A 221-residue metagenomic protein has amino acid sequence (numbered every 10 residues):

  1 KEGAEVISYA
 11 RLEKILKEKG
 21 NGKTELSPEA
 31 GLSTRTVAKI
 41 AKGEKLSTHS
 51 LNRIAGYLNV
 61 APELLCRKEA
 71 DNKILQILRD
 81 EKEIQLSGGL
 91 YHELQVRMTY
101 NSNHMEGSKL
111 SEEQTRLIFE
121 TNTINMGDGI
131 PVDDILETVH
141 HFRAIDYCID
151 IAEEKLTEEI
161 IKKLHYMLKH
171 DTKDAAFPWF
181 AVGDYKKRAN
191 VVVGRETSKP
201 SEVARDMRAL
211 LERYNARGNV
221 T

Functional and structural regions predicted by a protein language model:
K1-E25: A short, Lys/Arg-rich alpha-helix, primarily the initiator
K17, P28, G56: Alpha-helical residues within the helix-turn-helix
E25, T36, L64: Residues in the helix-turn-helix
G31-L46: Recognition helix of helix-turn-helix/homeodomain-like DNA-binding domains that insert into the DNA major groove
H49-L64: DNA major-groove recognition helix of helix-turn-helix/homeodomain DNA-binding modules
R67-T221: FIC/Doc superfamily catalytic core
